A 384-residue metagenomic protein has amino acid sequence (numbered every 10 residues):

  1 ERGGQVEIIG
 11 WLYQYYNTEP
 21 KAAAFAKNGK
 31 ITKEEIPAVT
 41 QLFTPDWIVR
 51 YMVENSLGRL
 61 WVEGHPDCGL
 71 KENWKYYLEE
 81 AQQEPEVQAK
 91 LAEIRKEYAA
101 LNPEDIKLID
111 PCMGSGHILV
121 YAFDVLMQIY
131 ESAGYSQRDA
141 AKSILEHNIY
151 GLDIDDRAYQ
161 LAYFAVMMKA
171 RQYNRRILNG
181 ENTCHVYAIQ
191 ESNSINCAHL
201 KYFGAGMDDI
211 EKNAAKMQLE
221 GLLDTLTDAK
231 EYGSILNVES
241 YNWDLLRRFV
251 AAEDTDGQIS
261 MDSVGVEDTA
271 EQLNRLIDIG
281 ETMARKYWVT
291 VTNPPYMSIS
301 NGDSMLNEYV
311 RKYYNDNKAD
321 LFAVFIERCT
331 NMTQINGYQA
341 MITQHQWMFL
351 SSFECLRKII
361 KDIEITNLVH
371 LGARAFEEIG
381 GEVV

Functional and structural regions predicted by a protein language model:
E1-I144, Y150, A158, P294 (+2 more regions): Class I S-adenosyl-L-methionine
Q5, R138, E239-N242, V266 (+3 more regions): Generic alpha-helical segment signature
Y15, T225, F249-A252, L276 (+3 more regions): Residues that form generic nucleotide/phosphate-binding pockets
F43, E267-N274, D316-V324: Conserved phosphate-coordination/catalytic loops
I48, R275, V324-R328: Well-ordered alpha-helical segments embedded in enzymatic catalytic cores
N102-I109, I118-R285, V289: Class I S-adenosyl-L-methionine-dependent methyltransferase module
V120, M127, E131, I154 (+5 more regions): Signature of N6-adenine DNA methyltransferases within the class I
